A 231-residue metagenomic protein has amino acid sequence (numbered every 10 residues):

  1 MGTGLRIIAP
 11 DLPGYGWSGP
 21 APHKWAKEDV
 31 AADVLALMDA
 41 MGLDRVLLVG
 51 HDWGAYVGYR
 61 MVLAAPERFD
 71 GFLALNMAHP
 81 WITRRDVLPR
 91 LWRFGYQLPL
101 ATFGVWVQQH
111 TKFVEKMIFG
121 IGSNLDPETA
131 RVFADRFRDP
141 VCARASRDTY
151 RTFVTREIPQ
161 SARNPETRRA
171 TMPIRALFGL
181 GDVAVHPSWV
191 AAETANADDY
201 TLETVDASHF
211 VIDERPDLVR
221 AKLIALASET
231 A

Functional and structural regions predicted by a protein language model:
M1-I7: Short amphipathic alpha-helix adjacent to the substrate-entry channel of hydrolases
I8, Y15-R45, V49, W53-T204 (+2 more regions): Flexible "cap/lid" subdomain of the alpha/beta-hydrolase fold that forms the substrate-access gate
A207-R220: Catalytic histidine-centered segment of alpha/beta-hydrolase-like enzymes
